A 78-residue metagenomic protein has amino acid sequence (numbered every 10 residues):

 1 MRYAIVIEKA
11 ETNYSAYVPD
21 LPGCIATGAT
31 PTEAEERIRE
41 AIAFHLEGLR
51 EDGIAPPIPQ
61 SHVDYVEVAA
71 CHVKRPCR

Functional and structural regions predicted by a protein language model:
M1-Y3, E36-R78: Short, charged, surface-exposed hinge/linker loops at domain edges that act as mobile lids or interdomain connectors
V6-L21: Short aromatic-glycine-(Arg/Gly/Cys) micro-motifs in beta-strand/loop hairpins
P19, C24, L49: Short glycine- and Lys/Arg-enriched binding-loop motifs that mark or flank ligand-binding interfaces
P22-E33: A short, exposed loop/beta-hairpin motif centered on an aromatic-Gly-Thr core
